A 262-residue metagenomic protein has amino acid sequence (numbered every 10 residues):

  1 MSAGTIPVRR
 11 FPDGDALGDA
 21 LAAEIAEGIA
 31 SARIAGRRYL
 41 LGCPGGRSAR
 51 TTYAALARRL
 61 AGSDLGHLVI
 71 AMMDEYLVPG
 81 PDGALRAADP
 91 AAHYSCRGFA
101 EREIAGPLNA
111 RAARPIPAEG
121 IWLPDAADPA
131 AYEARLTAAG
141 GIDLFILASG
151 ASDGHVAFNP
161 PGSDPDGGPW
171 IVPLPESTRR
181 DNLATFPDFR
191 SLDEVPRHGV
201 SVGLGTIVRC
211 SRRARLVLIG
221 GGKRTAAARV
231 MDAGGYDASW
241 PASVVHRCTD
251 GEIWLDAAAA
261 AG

Functional and structural regions predicted by a protein language model:
M1-I6, A16, L65-A148: Ligand-binding beta-strand-loop-alpha-helix segment within the catalytic cores of soluble metabolic enzymes
M1-L41: N-terminal glycine-/serine-/threonine-rich phosphate-binding loop
I6, S201-G262: ATP/nucleoside-binding phosphotransfer catalytic cores, i.e., glycine-rich phosphate-binding loops
R38-S48, T52, R135-P165: A glycine-rich beta-strand to alpha-helix segment that forms a phosphate/ribose-binding loop at ligand/cofactor sites
A55-D64, A87-A88, P161-P169, A233: A glycine- and small-aliphatic-rich helix-loop capping segment at beta-alpha/alpha-beta transitions that lines
R59-L68, P115, I207-S211, V245-T249: Short, conserved loop/helix-junction motifs that constitute active-site signature segments in enzyme catalytic cores
G154-L204: Class I SAM-dependent methyltransferase SAM-binding "motif I" and its flanking Rossmann-like core
